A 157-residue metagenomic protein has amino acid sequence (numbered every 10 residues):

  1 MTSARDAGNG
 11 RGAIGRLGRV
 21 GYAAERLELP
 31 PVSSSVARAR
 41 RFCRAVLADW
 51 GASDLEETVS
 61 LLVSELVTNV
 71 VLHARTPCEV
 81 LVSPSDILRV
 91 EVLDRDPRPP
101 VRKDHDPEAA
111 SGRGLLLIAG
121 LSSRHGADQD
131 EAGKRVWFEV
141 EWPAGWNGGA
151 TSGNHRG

Functional and structural regions predicted by a protein language model:
M1-R26, V71-G157: Conserved beta-strand-loop-beta-strand hairpin that lines the nucleotide-binding pocket of ATP/GTP-utilizing enzymes
I14-L17, S35-A39, D49-G51, D86-I87: Short hydrophobic/aromatic-rich motifs at helix boundaries and adjacent loops
R26-R40: STAS-typified acidic loop motif
P31, L47, G51-D54, V70 (+1 more regions): Short coil/turn residues that cap or connect secondary-structure elements
A37-S64: Conserved short strand/loop->alpha-helix "switch" segment adjacent to the catalytic nucleotide/phosphoryl-transfer site
E56-V80: Charged, well-structured alpha/beta interaction segments
